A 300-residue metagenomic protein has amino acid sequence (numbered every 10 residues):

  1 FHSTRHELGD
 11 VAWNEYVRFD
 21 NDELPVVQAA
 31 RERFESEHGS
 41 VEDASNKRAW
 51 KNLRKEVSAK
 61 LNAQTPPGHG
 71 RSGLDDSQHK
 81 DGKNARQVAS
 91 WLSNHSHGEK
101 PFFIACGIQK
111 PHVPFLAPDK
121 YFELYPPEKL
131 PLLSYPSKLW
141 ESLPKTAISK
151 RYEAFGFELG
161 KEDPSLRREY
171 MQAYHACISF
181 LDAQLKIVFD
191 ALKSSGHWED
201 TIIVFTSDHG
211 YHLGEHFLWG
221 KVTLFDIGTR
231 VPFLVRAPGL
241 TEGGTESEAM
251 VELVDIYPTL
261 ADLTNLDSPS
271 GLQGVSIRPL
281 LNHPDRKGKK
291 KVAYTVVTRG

Functional and structural regions predicted by a protein language model:
F1-L74: Catalytic-site neighborhoods of secreted/periplasmic enzymes that process anionic sulfate/phosphate groups
L8, Y16-V26, A30, E37 (+5 more regions): C-terminal cap/loop subdomain of S1 sulfatases and analogous C-terminal strand-loop tails that border
K60-D75, K150-Q172, A237-L240: Short glycine/proline-rich turn/loop motifs
H79-S96, L132, L159-T201, L263: A long, amphipathic alpha-helix that forms part of the scaffold/cap immediately adjacent to metal-dependent active
S90, N94-K138, A154-E169, H212: Active-site His/acidic residue clusters
F103-K110, I202-S207, L234-V235, V292-T298: Short beta-strand segments
P114-K120, D190-T245, A249-E252: Histidine-centered active-site microenvironments of extracellular/periplasmic hydrolases and transferases
S142-L143, M171-S179, T223-V231, T241-P258 (+1 more regions): A short beta-strand-to-alpha-helix junction
